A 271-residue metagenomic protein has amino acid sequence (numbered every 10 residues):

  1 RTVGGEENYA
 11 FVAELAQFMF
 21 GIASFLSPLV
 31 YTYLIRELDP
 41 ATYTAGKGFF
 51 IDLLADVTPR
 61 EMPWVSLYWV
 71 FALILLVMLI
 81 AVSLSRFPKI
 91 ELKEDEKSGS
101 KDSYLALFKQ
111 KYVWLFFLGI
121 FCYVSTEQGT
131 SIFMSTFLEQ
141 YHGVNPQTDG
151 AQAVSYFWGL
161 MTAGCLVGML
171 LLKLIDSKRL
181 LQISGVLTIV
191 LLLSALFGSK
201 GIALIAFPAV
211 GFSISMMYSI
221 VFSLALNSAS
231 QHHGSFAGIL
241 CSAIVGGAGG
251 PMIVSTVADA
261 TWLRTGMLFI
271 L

Functional and structural regions predicted by a protein language model:
R1-G5, S215-S230: Intracellular juxtamembrane helix-capping segments at the cytosolic ends of symmetry-related transmembrane helices
N8-T44, G238-G250: Glycine-rich segments within core transmembrane alpha-helices of 12-TM secondary carriers
S27-R36, A106-Y156: Extracytoplasmic gate region of multi-pass secondary transporters
Y31, I35-P40, P59, W69-D95: C-terminal membrane-cytosol helix-exit motif in multi-pass small-molecule transporters
I35, G164-S177, A258-D259: Helix-to-loop junctions at the C-terminal end of transmembrane segments in multipass secondary transporters
R36-F71, I253-L271: A membrane-interface helix-boundary motif in multi-pass transporters
P88-F116: Juxtamembrane intracellular "pre-TM" segments in multi-pass secondary transporters
R179-S194: Structural signature of the two symmetry-related core transmembrane helices
